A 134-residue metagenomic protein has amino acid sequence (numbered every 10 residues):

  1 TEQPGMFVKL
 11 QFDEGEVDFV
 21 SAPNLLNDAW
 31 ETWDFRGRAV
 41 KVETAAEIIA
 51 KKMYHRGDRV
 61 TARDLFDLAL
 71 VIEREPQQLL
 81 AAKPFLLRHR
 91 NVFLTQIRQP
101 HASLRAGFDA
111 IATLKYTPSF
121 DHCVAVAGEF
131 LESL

Functional and structural regions predicted by a protein language model:
T1-L134: Compositionally biased terminal segments of proteins
